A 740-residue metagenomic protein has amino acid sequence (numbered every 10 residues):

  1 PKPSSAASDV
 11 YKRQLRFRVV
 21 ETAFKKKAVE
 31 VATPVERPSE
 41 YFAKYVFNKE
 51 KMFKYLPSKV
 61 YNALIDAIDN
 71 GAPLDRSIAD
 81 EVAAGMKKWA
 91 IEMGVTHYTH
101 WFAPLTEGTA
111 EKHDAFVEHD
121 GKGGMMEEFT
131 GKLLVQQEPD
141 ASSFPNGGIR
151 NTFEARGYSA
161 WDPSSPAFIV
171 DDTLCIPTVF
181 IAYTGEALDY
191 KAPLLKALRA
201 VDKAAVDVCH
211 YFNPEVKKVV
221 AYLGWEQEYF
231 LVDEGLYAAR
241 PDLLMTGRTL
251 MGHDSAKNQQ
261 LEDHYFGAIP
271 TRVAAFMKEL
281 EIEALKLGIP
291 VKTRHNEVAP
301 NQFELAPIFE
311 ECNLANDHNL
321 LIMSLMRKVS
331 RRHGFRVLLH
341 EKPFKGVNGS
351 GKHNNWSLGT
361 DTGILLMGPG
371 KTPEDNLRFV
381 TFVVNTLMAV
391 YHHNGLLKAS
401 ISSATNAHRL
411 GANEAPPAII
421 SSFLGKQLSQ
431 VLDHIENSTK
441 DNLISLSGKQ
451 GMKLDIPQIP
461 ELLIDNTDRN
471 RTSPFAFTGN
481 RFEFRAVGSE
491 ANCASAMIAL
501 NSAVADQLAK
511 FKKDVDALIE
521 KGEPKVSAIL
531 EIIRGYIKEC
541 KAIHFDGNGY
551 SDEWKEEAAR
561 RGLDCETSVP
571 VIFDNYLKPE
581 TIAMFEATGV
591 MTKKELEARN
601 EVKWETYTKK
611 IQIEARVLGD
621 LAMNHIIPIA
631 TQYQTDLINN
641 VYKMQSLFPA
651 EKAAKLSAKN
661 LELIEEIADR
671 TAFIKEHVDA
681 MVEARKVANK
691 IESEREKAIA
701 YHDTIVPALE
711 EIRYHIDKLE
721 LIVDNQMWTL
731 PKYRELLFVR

Functional and structural regions predicted by a protein language model:
P1-Q14: Single conserved hydrophobic/aromatic residue that forms the stacking wall/gate of nucleotide- or nucleobase-binding
K12-L56, Y211, K218-L236, P241 (+1 more regions): Active-site-facing alpha/beta catalytic cores
F24-G131, V135-N151: Histidine/acidic residue-rich metal-binding segments in metalloenzymes
I78, F102, T130, P307-F309 (+5 more regions): Active-site proximal loops enriched in glycine and acidic residues that flank catalytic Cys/His/Asp and coordinate
I78-V82, F102-P104, K132-L133, F180 (+4 more regions): Active-site-proximal loop/turn and secondary-structure-junction residues that shape catalytic pockets, frequently
E107-G124, S142, R240, G247-T249 (+4 more regions): Short linear, low-complexity motifs centered on an aromatic residue
A155-L339, N348-N354, L358-E601: Glycine-rich, acidic/polar active-site loops that bind/position phosphate-bearing ligands
K538-R740: C-terminal amphipathic alpha-helical interaction region
